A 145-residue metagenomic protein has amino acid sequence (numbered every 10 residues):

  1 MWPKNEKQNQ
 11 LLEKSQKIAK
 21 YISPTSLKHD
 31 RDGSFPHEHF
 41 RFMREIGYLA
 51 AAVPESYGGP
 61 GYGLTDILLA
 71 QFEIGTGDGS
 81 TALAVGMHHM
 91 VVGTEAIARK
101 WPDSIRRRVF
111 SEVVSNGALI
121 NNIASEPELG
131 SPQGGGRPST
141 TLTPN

Functional and structural regions predicted by a protein language model:
M1-A70: Alpha-helical interface subdomain recognition
S15, A19, S26, D30 (+8 more regions): Small-side-chain structural scaffolding
R31, F35-F42, G63, L68 (+3 more regions): Solvent-exposed, non-transmembrane amphipathic alpha-helical segments
L49-S111, S115-N116: Internal helix-loop-helix
I105-N145: Glycine-rich, Trp-frequent "lid" loop and neighboring beta-strands that shape and gate the flavin cofactor pocket
